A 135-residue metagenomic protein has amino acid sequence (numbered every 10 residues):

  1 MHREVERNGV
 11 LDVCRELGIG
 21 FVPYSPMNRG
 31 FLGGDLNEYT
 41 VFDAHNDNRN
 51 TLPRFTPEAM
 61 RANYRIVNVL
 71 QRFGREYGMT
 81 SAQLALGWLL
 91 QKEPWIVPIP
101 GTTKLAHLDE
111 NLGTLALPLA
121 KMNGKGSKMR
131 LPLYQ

Functional and structural regions predicted by a protein language model:
M1-Y134: Beta/alpha (TIM)-barrel catalytic core signal, keyed to glycine-rich beta->alpha loops juxtaposed to Asp/Glu that bind
